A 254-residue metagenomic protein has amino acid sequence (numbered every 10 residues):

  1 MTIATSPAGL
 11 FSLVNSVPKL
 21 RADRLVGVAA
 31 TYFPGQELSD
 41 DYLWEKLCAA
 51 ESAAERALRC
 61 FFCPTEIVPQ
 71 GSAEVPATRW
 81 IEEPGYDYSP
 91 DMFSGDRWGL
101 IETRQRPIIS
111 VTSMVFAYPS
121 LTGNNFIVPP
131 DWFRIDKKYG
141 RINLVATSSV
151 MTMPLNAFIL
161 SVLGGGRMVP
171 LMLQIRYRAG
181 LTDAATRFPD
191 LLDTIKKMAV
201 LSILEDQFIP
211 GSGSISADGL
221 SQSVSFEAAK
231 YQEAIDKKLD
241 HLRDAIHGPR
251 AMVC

Functional and structural regions predicted by a protein language model:
M1-C254: Divalent metal-cofactor coordination and adjacent catalytic microenvironments
